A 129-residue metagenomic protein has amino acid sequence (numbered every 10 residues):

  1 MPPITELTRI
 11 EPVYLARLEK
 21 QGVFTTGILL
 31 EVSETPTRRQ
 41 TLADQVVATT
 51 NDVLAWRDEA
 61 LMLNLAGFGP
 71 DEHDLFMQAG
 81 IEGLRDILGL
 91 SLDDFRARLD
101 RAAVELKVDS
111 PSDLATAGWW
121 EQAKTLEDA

Functional and structural regions predicted by a protein language model:
M1-A129: C-terminal extensions
